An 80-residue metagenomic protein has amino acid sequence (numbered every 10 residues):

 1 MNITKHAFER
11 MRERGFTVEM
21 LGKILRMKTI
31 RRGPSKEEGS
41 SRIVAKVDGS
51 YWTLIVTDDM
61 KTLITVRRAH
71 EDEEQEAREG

Functional and structural regions predicted by a protein language model:
M1-G80: Ribonuclease/tRNase effector modules and their secretory precursors
